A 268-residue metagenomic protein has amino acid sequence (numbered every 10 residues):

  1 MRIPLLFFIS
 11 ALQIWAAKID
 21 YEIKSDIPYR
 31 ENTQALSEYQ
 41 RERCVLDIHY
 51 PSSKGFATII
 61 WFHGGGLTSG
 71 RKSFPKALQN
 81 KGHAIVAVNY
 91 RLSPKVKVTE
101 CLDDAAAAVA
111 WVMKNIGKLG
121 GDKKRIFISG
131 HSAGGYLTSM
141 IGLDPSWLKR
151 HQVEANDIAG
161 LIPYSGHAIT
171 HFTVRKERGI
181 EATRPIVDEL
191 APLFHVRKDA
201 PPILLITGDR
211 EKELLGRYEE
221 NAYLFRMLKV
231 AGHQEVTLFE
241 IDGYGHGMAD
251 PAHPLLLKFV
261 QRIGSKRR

Functional and structural regions predicted by a protein language model:
A17-K54: N-terminal cap/lid segment of alpha/beta-hydrolase-fold proteins
E31-N32, E38, P163-H195: Mobile cap/lid helix-loop segments that gate and shape the active-site cleft of serine hydrolases
G55-G64: Short beta-strand element of the alpha/beta-hydrolase
R71-V88: Short amphipathic alpha-helix adjacent to the substrate-entry channel of hydrolases
K97-G117: Alpha/beta-hydrolase active-site loop
M113-R175, D188: Primarily recognizes the serine-hydrolase "nucleophile elbow" in alpha/beta-hydrolase and SGNH/GDSL folds
R178-D188, T207-T237: Active-site-adjacent alpha-helix of alpha/beta-hydrolase-fold enzymes
I206, A222, K229-R268: C-terminal catalytic histidine-bearing segment of alpha/beta-hydrolase fold enzymes
